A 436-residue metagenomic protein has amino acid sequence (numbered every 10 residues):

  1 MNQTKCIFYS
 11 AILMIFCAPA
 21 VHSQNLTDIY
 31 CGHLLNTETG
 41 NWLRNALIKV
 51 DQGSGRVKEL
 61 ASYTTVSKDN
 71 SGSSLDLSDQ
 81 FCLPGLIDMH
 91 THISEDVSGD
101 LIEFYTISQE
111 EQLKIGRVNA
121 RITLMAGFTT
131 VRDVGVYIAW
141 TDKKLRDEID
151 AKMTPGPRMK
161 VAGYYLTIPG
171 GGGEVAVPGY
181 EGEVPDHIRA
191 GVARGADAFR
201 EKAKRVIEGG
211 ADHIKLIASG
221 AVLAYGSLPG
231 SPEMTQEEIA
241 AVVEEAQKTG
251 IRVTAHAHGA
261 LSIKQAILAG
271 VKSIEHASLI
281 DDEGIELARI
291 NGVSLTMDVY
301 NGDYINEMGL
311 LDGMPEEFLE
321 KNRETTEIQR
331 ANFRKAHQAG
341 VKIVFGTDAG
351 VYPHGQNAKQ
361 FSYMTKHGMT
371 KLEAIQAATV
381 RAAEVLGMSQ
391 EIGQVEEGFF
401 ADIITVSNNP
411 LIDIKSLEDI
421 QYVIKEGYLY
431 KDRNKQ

Functional and structural regions predicted by a protein language model:
T27-D28, L34, T39-L83: Histidine-rich, glycine-flanked metal-binding segment
R44, A378-V380, E384, E397-Q436: C-terminal cap of metal-dependent C-N hydrolases
Q80-D147, A151, P169-G170, E237 (+2 more regions): Metal-associated gating/positioning segment near the N- to mid-region
E95-Q112, G172-I188, V222-Q236, V293-T326: Active-site gating loops and adjacent loop-to-helix segments of metal-dependent hydrolytic enzymes
S98-L101, D142-K143, Y225-G226, I263-A269 (+5 more regions): Histidine/acidic-residue-rich catalytic or RNA/ligand-binding cores of hydrolases and nuclease-related proteins
T106, K248, E317, E324-N409: His/Asp/Glu-enriched, well-ordered alpha-helical/loop segment that forms or immediately abuts the divalent-metal
G116-W140, P155-Y165, A211-V222, R252 (+3 more regions): Divalent metal-dependent hydrolysis catalytic cores, especially in the metallo-beta-lactamase
K144, A198-A218, V222-S294, R323-I343: Histidine/acidic residue-rich metal-binding segments in metalloenzymes
